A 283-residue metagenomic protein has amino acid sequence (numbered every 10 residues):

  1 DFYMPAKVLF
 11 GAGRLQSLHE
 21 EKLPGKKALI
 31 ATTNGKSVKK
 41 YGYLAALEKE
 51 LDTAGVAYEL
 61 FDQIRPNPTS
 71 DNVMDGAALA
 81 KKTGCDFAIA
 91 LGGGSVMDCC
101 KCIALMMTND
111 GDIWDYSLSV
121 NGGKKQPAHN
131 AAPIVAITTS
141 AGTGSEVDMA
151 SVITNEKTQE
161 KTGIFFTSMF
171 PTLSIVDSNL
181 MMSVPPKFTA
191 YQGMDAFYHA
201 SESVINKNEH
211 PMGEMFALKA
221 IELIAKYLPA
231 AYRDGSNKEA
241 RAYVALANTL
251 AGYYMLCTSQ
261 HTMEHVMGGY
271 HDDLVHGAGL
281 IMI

Functional and structural regions predicted by a protein language model:
D1-F87: ATP/NTP phosphate-donor binding region
A6, N109-P211: A glycine/threonine-rich phosphate-anchoring loop and its flanking beta-alpha core in nucleotide/phosphate-binding
K7, K27-L29, Y58-E59, D86-I89 (+6 more regions): Structural motif
D75-A77, V96-N109, V147-D148, M263 (+1 more regions): Short Gly/Thr/Asp-enriched flexible loops that form oxyanion-binding sites at enzyme active sites
K82, I103, G122: N-terminal loops that bind phosphate or other acidic moieties and the adjacent beta-alpha structural core
C85-I103, T139-S145, D273-V275: Glycine/serine-rich anion-binding loops at beta->alpha junctions that coordinate negatively charged ligand groups
S203-I283: Active-site segments that bind and position negatively charged phosphate/pyrophosphate groups
